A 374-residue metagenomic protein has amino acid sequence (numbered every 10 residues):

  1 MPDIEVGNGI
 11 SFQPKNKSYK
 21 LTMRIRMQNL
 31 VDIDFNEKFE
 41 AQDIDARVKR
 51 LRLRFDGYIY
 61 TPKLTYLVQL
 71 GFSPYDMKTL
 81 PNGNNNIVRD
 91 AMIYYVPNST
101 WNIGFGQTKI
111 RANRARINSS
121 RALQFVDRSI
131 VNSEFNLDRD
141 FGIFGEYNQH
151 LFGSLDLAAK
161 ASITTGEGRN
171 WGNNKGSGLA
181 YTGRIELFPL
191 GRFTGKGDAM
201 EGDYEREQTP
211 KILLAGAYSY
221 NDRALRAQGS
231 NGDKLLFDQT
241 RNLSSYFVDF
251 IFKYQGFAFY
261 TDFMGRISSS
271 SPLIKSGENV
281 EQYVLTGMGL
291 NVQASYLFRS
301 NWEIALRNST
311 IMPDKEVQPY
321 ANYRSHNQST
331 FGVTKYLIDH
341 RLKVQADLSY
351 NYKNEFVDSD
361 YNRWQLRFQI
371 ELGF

Functional and structural regions predicted by a protein language model:
M1, E40-R47, L80-V88, S133-L137 (+5 more regions): Replace "Gram-negative outer membrane beta-barrel proteins" with "bacterial and organellar outer membrane beta-barrel
M1-M23, G191-K211, I338-L342: Outer-membrane beta-barrel biogenesis signature
V6-G7, N36-K38, Q124-S129, D198 (+4 more regions): Extracytoplasmic loops and strand-loop junctions of Gram-negative outer membrane beta-barrel proteins
G9-R169, N174-G191, L213, L290-F298 (+1 more regions): Outer membrane beta-barrel
G176, E186-L190, T194-D314: Detector for outer-membrane/organellar transmembrane beta-barrel domains, recognizing the amphipathic beta-strand
Y181-R192, V333-K335, L342, Y361-F374: Outer-membrane beta-barrel "beta-signal"
S295-V344: C-terminal hydrophobic structural anchor segments that stabilize assembly/packing rather than catalytic chemistry
L337-K343, S349-F356: C-terminal beta-signal and adjacent terminal beta-strands/loops of Gram-negative outer-membrane beta-barrel proteins
